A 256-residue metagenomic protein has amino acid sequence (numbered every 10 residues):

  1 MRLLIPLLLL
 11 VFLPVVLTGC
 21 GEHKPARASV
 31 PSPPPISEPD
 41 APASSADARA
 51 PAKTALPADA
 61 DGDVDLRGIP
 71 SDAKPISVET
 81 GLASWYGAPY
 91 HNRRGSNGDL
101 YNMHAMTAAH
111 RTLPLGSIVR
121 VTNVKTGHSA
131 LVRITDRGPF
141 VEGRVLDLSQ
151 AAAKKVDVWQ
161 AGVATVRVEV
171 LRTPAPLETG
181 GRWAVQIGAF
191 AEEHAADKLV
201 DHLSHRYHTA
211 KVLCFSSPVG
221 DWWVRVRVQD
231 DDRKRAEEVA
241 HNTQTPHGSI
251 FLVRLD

Functional and structural regions predicted by a protein language model:
R2-P6, C20-A184, A189-K198, H241-N242 (+1 more regions): Secreted/periplasmic proteins
P6-F12: Sec-dependent N-terminal signal peptides
V11, Q186-I187, R227: Short N-terminal micro-motifs specific to bacterial/archaeal maturation and metal-cluster initiation sites
V15-G19: C-terminal motif of bacterial Sec signal peptides marking the signal peptidase cleavage site
A191-D256: Extracytoplasmic
